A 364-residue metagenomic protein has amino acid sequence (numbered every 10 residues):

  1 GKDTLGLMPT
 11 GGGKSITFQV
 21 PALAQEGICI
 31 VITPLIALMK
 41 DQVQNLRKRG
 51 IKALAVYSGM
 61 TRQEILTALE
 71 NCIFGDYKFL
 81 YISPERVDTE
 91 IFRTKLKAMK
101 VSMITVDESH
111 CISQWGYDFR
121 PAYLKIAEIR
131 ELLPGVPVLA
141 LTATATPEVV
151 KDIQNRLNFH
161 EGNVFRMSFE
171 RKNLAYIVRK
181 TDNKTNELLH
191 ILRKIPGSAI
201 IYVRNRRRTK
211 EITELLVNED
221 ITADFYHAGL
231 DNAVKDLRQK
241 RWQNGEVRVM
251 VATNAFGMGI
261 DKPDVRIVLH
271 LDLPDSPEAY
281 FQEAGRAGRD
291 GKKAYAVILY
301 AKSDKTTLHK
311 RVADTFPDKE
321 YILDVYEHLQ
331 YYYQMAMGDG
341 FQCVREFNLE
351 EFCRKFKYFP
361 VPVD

Functional and structural regions predicted by a protein language model:
G1-S15, P21-C29, A37-K357: Helicase motor core with emphasis on the C-terminal RecA-like subdomain
K357-D364: Short amphipathic alpha-helical interaction segments
